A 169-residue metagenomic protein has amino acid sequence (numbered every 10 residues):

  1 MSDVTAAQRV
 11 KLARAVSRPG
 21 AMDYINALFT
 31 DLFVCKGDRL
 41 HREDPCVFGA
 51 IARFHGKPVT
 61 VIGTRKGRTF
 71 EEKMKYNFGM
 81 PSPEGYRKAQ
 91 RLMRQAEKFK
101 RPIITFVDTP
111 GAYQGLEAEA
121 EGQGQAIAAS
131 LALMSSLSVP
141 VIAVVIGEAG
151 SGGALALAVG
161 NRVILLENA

Functional and structural regions predicted by a protein language model:
M1-L155, V159-I164, N168-A169: Terminal-region recognition feature
